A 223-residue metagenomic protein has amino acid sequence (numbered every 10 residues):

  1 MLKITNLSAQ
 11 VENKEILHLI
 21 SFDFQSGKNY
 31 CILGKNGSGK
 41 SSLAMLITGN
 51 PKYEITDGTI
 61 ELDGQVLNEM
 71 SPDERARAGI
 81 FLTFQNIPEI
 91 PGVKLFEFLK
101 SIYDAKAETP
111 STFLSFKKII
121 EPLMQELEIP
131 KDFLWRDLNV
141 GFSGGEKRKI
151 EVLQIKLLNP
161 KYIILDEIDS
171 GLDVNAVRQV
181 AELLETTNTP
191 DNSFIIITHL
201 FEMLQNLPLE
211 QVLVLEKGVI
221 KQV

Functional and structural regions predicted by a protein language model:
L2, L17-L19: Conserved structural motif at the start of ABC-family nucleotide-binding domains
L33-K35: The feature captures the beta-strand-to-loop junction immediately N-terminal to the Walker
T48: Helix-to-loop junction immediately C-terminal to a conserved catalytic motif
T59-R75, N139: ABC ATPase NBD Q-loop/coupling interface
N86, G92-K106: Q-loop/switch helix immediately C-terminal to the Walker
I155-K156: ABC ATPase C-loop
E167-I168: Walker B catalytic motif
P208-V223: H-loop (His-switch) and adjacent beta-strand-loop-beta switch element of ABC-type ATPase nucleotide-binding domains
